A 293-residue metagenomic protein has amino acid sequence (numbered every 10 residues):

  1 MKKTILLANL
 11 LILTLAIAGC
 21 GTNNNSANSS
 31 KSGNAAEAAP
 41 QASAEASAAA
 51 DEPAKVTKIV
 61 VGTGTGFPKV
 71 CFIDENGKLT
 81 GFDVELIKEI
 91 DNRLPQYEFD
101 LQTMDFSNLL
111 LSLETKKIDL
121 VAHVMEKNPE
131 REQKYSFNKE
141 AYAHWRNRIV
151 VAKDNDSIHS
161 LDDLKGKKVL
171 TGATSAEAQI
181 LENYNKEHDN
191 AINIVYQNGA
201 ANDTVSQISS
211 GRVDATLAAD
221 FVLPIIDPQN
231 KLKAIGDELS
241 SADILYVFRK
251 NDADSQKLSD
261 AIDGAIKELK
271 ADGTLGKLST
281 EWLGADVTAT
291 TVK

Functional and structural regions predicted by a protein language model:
L15-G19: C-terminal motif of bacterial Sec signal peptides marking the signal peptidase cleavage site
A48-D51, K55, Y97-D100, A176-Y196 (+2 more regions): Ligand-binding clefts/hinges and TM-proximal coupling segments of bilobed small-molecule sensing domains
A48-V124: Extracytoplasmic small-molecule ligand-binding "clamshell" domains of the periplasmic binding protein/Venus flytrap
T65, A143-V151, P228-G264, A285-K293: Periplasmic-binding protein-like
V84-L94, N155, D162, T174-S175 (+1 more regions): Extended ligand-binding regions for polar small-molecule ligands
F99-L111, D156, I194-S206, A242: Short helix-initiation/N-cap motifs at beta->coil->alpha
D100-D163: Acidic, polar ligand-binding/catalytic clefts
N108, M125-K134, I180-N185, S206-S241: A ligand-binding cleft/hinge motif common to bilobed small-molecule-binding domains
